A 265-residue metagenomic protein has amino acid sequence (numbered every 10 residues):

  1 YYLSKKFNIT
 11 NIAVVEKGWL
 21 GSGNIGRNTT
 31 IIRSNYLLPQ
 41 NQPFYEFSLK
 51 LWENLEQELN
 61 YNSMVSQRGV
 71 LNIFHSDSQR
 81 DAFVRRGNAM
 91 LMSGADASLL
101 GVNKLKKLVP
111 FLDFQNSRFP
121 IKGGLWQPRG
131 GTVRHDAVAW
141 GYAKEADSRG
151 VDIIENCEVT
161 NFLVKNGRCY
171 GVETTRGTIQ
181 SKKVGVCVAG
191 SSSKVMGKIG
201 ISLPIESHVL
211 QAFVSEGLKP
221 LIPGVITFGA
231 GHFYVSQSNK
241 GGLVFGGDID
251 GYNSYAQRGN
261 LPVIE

Functional and structural regions predicted by a protein language model:
S4-I25: Glycine-rich FAD pyrophosphate-binding loop
E16, G101, E155-C157: Short loop/edge segments at beta-strand edges and connector loops that shape dinucleotide/nucleotide cofactor-binding
T29-F111, H232-Y234: Dinucleotide-binding Rossmann-like beta1-alpha1 core, especially the glycine-rich loop that anchors the ADP
P39, P43-E46, I73-A82, L125-E145 (+2 more regions): Short beta-strand to alpha-helix junction loop
S78, L108-I121, L163-Y170: A short, glycine/Asx- and small/polar-enriched loop/turn that sits immediately N-terminal to a beta-strand
G124-K183: Helical element adjacent to the flavin cofactor pocket in flavoenzyme catalytic cores
T174-P223: Central helical "cap/lid" subdomain
G217-E265: Active-site lid/adjacent beta-loop-alpha segment flanking the redox-cofactor pocket in flavoenzymes
